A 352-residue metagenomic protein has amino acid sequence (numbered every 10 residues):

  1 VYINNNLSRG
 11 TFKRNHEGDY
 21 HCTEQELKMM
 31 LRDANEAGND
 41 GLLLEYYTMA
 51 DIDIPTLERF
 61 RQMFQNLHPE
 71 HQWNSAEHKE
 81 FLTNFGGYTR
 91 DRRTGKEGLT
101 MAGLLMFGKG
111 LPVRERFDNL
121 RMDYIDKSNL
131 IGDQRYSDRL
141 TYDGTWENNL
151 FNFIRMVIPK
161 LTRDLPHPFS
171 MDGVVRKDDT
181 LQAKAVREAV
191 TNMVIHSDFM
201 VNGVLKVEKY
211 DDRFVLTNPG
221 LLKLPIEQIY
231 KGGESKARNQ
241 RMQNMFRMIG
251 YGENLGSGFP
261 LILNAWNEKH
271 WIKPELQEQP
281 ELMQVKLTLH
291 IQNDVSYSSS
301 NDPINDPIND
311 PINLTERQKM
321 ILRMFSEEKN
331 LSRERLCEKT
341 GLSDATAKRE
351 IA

Functional and structural regions predicted by a protein language model:
G10-T11, N15-V201, K209, G220-S235 (+1 more regions): Active-site helix-to-loop segments that bind/position phosphate- or nucleotide-bearing substrates and donors across
I54-P55, L314-N330: Short amphipathic alpha-helical interface segments
F214-G250, D294-I304, I308-N309: Glycine-rich/acidic phosphate-handling loop/turn and adjacent ATP-lid/helix of nucleotide-binding kinase/ATPase domains
W271-Q277: Glycine-rich ATP-binding loops of the HATPase_c
L282-K319: Conserved alpha/beta core segments of nucleic-acid transaction machinery
K329-T340: Short acidic, hydrophobic short linear motifs in intrinsically disordered regions
A345, R349: Key DNA-contact positions within bacterial/archaeal DNA-binding proteins
